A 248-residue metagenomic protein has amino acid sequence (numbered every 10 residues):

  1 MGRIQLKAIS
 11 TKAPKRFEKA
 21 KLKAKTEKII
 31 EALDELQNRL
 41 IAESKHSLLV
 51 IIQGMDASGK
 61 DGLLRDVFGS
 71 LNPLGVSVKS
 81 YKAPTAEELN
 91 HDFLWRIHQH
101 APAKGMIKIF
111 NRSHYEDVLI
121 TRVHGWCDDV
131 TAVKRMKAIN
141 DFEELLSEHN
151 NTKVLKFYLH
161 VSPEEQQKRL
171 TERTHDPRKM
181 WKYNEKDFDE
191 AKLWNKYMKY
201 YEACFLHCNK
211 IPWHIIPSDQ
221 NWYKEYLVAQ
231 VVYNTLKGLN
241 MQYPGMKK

Functional and structural regions predicted by a protein language model:
M1-I30: Charged, amphipathic alpha-helical linker segments immediately N-terminal to NTP-binding catalytic cores
R16-A24, L74-K134: Conserved nucleotide-sensing/catalytic segment adjacent to the nucleotide-binding pocket in NTP-handling enzymes
A32-A42: Pre-Walker A adenine-sensing motif
H46-S47, K104-I107, N150-L155: Loop/turn-to-beta-strand initiation segments
V50-Q53, T152-E165, N184-D189, H207-L227: Phosphate-binding beta-loop-alpha motif at adenosine-nucleotide cofactor sites
I52-F68: Glycine-rich phosphate-binding P-loop
I120-A138, S147-K199, M246-K247: A glycine- and Lys/Arg-enriched "phosphate-lid" helix/loop adjacent to the NTP-binding pocket of small-molecule kinases
L193-K248: NTP-dependent small-molecule kinase module
